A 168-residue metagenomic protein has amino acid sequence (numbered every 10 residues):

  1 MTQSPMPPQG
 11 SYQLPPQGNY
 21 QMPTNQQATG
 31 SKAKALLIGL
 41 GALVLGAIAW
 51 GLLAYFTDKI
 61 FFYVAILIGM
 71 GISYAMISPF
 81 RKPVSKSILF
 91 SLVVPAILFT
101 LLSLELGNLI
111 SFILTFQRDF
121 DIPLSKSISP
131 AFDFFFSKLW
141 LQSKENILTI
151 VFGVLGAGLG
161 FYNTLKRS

Functional and structural regions predicted by a protein language model:
M1-Q27: Intrinsically disordered, low-complexity Pro/Gly-rich regions
Q9, Q17, K59-I60, S129-D133: Generic intrinsically disordered, low-complexity segments enriched for polar/acidic and small residues
Y20-Q117, G156, N163-R167: Hydrophobic alpha-helical segments, chiefly the membrane-spanning helices and signal/signal-anchor peptides
F99, L106-S168: C-terminal binding/interaction regions
